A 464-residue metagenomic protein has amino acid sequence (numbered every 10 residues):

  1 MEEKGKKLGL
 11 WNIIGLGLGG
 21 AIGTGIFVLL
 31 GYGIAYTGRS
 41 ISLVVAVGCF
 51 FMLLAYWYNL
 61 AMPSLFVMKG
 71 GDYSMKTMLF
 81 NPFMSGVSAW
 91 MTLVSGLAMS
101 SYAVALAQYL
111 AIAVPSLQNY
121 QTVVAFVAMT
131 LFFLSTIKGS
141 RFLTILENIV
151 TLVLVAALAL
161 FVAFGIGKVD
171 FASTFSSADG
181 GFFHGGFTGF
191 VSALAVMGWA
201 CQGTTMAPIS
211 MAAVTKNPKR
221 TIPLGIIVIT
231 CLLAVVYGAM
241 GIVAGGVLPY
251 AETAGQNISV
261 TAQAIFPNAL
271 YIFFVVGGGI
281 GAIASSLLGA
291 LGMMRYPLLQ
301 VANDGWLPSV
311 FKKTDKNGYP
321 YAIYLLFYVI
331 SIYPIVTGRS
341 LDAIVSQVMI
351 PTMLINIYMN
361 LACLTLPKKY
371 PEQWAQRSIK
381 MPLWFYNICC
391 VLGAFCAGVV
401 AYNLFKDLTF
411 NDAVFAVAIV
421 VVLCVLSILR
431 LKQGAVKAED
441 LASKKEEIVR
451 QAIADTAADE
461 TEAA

Functional and structural regions predicted by a protein language model:
M1-R39, M52-L53, W57, K69 (+5 more regions): Membrane-interface "cap" regions at the ends of multi-pass membrane proteins
E2-K4, T37-S42, N59-M84, L106 (+6 more regions): Flexible loop linkers connecting adjacent transmembrane helices in multi-pass alpha-helical membrane transporters
E3, S42, S116-Y120, N148-I272: Helix-loop-helix junctions that connect adjacent transmembrane segments in multi-pass membrane transporters
Y32-A35, V44, L54-M129, F133-I137 (+2 more regions): Hydrophobic transmembrane alpha-helices that form the core helical bundles of multi-pass secondary transporters
G71-N81, I112-V114, G225-L288, L307-I344 (+1 more regions): TM-loop-TM module centered on a large, flexible mid-protein loop between adjacent transmembrane helices in multi-pass
Y109, Y120-F171, H184, I226-C231 (+3 more regions): Membrane-interface loop-to-helix entry segments
A157-F161, V348-A375, A394-V399, A418-D440: Hydrophobic alpha-helical segments of multi-pass membrane transport proteins
V310-Y321, N356-D412: C-terminal membrane-solvent junction of multi-pass transporters and transport-like membrane proteins
